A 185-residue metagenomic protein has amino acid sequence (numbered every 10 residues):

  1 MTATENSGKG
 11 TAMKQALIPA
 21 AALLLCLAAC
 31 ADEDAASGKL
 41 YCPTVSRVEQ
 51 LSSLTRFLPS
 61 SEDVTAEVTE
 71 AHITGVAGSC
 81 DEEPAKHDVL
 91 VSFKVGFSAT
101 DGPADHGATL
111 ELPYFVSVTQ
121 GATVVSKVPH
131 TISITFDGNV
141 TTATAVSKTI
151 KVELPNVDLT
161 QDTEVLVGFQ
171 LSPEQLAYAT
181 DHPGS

Functional and structural regions predicted by a protein language model:
N6-I18: Bacterial N-terminal signal peptides that target proteins for export
C26-A29: C-terminal motif of bacterial Sec signal peptides marking the signal peptidase cleavage site
A31-D34: Bacterial signal peptide processing site
G38-S61: Post-signal peptide N-terminal segment of mature Sec-exported envelope proteins
K39, S126-S185: Helix-rich interaction surfaces within compact, conserved domain-sized segments that mediate assembly or partner
V64-T69, A77-V91, D101-A108, N156-D158: Short, solvent-exposed beta-strand/turn "edge" segments of beta-rich domains on protein surfaces
G75-C80, F93-P103, Y114-A122, I134-G138 (+2 more regions): Beta-strand elements of well-folded, non-transmembrane domains
A85-D88, V118-V125, V157-Q161: A short, structured loop/turn motif at beta-sheet edges
